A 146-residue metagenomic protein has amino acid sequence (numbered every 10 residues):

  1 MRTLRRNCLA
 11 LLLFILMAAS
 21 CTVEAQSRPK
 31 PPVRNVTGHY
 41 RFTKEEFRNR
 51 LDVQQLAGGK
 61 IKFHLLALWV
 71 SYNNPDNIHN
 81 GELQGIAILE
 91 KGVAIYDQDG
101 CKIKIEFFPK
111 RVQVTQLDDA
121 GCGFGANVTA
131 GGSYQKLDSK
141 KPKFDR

Functional and structural regions predicted by a protein language model:
M1-L11: Bacterial N-terminal signal peptides that target proteins for export
A10-A19: Bacterial N-terminal signal peptides
V23-S27: Boundary at the C-terminal end of the N-terminal hydrophobic targeting segment
R28-L51, A130-R146: Tryptophan-anchored aromatic micro-motifs
P31-F42, G59-K62, I88-Y96: Short, hydrophobic/aromatic-rich segments at coil-to-beta transitions
N49-I88: N-terminal glycine/threonine-rich, aromatic-flanked beta-hairpin/loop signature
V53-I61, I86-V93, E106-R111, K136-K140: A short, structured loop/turn motif at beta-sheet edges
D119-N127: Short, exposed beta-strand-loop hairpins at the edges of beta-sheets in extracellular/periplasmic proteins
